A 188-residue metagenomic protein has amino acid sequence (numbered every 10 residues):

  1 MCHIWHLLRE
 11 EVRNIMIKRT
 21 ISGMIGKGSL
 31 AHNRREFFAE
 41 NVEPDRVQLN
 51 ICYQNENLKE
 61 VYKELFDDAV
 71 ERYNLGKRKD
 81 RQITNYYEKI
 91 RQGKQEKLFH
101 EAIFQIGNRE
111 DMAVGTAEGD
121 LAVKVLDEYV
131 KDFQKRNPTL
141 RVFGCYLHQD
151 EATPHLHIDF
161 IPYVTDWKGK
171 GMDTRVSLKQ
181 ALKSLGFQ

Functional and structural regions predicted by a protein language model:
M1-Q188: N-terminal nicking endonuclease/strand-transfer module with a His-rich metal-binding environment and a catalytic Tyr
